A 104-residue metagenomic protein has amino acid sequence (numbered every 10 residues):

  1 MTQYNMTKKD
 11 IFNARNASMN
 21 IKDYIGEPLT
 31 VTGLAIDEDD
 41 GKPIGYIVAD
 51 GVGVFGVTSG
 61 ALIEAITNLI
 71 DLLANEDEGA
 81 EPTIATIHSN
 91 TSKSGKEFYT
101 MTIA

Functional and structural regions predicted by a protein language model:
M1-G51, T102-A104: OB-fold ssDNA-binding interfaces and closely related basic DNA-contact patches used across DNA replication/repair
A14-A17, G41, N75, E81 (+1 more regions): A generic signature of intrinsically disordered, low-complexity regions enriched in glycine/proline and charged/polar
K22-I25, E64-T86: Short nucleic-acid-contacting surface segments enriched for D/E, G, S/T with interspersed K/R
P28, I84, F98: Beta-strand-rich binding-surface signature of beta-sandwich/beta-barrel folds used to engage anionic ligands
L34, I84-T91: Assembly/interface hotspot detector across virion components, adhesins/toxins, and nucleic-acid enzymes
L34-E76: Short, conserved turn/kink motifs that form compact alpha/beta structural patches or helix kinks used as
H88-A104: OB-fold/S1-family single-stranded nucleic acid-binding modules
